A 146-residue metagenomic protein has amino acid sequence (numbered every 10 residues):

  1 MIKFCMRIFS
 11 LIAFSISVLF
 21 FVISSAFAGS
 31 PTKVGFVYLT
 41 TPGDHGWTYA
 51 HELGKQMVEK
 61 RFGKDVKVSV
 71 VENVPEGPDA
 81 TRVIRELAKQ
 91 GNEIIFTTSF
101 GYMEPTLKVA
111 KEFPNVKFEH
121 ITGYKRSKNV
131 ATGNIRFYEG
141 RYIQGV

Functional and structural regions predicted by a protein language model:
M1-I8: N-terminal secretory signal peptides that target proteins for export/translocation
S10-S24: Bacterial N-terminal signal peptides
A26-A28: Boundary at the C-terminal end of the N-terminal hydrophobic targeting segment
G35-G54, V58-F62, S69-A80, F100: Extracytoplasmic "Venus flytrap"
G77-N92: Short, well-structured alpha-helical segments in soluble
G91-F100, E119-I121: Periplasmic-binding protein-like
K111-I135: Flexible loop/hinge segments that line or gate small-molecule binding clefts
N134-V146: Hydrophobic alpha-helical segments within soluble ligand-binding/sensing domains
